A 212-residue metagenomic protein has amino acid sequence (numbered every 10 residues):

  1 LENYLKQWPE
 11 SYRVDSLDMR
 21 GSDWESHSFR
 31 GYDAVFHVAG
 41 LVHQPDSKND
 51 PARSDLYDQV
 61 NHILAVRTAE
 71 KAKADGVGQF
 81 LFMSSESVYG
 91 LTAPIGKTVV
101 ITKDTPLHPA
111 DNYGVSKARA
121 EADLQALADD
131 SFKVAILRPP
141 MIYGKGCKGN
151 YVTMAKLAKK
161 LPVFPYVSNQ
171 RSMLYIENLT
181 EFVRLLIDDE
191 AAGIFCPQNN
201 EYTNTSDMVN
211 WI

Functional and structural regions predicted by a protein language model:
L1-Q7: N-terminal Rossmann NAD(P)H-binding glycine-rich loop of SDR-like oxidoreductase domains
G21-D75, Y89-L91: NAD(P)H-binding glycine-rich loop region in Rossmannoid oxidoreductase-like domains and their noncatalytic homologs
V42, E86-A93, L107, P140-Y143 (+1 more regions): Active-site segment of SDR-like NAD(P)-dependent oxidoreductases
L56-R67, L107, D111, V115-S116 (+1 more regions): Glycine-rich NAD(P)-binding loop of the Rossmann-fold in SDR/ketoreductase-type enzymes
V66-N112, A135: Conserved Rossmann-fold NAD(P)-dependent oxidoreductase catalytic core, especially the SDR/UDP-sugar
H108-A135: Active-site Tyr-X1-5-Lys
L127-I136, P140-S172, I176-T180, R184-L185: NAD(P)-dependent short-chain dehydrogenase/reductase
L185-I212: Mid/C-terminal beta-alpha module of Rossmann-like enzyme folds, strongest in SDR-family dehydrogenases/epimerases
